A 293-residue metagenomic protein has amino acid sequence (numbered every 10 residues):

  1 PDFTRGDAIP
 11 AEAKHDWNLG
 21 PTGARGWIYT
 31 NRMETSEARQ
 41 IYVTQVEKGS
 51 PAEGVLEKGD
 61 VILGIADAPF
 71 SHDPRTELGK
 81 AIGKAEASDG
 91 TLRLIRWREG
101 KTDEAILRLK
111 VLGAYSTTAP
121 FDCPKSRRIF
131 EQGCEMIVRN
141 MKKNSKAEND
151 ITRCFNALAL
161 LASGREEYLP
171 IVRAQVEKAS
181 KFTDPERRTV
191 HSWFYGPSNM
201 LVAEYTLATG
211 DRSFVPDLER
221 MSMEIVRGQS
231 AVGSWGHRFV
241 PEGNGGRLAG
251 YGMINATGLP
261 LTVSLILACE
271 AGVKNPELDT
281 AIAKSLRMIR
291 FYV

Functional and structural regions predicted by a protein language model:
P1, R108-V293: Preference for long, amphipathic alpha-helical scaffolds in soluble/luminal domains and all-alpha bundles
P1-Q45, E104-S116: PDZ/PDZ-like peptide-tail recognition elements
T22-R25, S36-I41, E57-K58, A87-T91 (+4 more regions): Extracytoplasmic
V43, L56, I62, L92-R96 (+1 more regions): Hydrophobic beta-strand residues in large extracellular and virion-surface proteins
E47-V61, K125: PDZ/PDZ-like domain micro-motif
P51, G64-I95: PDZ domains, with a preference for the canonical peptide-binding region formed by the helix
D67-F70, G100, G233: Detector for glycine-centered tight turns/loop "hinges" at secondary-structure junctions
E77-K80, W97-P120: Long, contiguous interaction/recruitment modules in multidomain scaffold/adaptor proteins
